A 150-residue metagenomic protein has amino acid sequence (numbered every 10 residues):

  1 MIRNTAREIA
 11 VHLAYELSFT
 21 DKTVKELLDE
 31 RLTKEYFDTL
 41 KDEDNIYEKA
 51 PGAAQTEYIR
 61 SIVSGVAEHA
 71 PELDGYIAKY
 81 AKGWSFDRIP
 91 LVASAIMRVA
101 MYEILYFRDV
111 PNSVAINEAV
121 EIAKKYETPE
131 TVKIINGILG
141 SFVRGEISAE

Functional and structural regions predicted by a protein language model:
M1-E150: N-terminal interaction/assembly modules
